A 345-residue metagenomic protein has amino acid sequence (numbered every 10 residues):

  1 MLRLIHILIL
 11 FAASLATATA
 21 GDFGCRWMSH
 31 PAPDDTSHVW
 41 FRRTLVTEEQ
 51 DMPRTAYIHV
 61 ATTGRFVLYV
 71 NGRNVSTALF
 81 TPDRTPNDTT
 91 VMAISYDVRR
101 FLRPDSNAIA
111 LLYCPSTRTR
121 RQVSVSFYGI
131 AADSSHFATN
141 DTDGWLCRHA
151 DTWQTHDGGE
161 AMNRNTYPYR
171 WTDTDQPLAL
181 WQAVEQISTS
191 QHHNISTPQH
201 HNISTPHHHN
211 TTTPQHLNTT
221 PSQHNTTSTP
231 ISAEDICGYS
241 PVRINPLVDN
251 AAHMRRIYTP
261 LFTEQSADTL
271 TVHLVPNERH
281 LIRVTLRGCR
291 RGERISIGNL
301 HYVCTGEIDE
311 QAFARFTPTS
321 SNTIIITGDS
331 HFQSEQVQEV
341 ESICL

Functional and structural regions predicted by a protein language model:
L2-L10: Sec-dependent signal peptide recognition, specifically the positively charged N-region followed immediately by
I9-A18: Hydrophobic h-region of N-terminal signal peptides that target proteins for export in Gram-negative bacteria
A12, H200, H208, Q215-N218 (+4 more regions): Intrinsic disorder/low-complexity segments
G21-N194, Q223-L345: Extracellular/oxidizing-compartment recognition motifs
Q191-H193, P198-H201, P206-H209, P214-L217 (+1 more regions): Compositionally biased, intrinsically disordered low-complexity segments enriched in Pro/Arg/Gln/His
